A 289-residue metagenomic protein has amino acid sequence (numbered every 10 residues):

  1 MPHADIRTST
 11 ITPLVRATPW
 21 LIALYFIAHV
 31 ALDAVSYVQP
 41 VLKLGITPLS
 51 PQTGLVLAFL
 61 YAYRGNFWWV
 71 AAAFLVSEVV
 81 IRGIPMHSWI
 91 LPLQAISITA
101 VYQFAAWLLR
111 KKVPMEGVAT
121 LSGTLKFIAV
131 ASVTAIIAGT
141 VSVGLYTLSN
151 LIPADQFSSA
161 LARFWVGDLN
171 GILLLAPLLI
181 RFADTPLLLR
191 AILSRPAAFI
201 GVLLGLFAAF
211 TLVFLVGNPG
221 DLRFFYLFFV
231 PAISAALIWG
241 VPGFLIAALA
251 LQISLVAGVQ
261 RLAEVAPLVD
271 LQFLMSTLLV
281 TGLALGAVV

Functional and structural regions predicted by a protein language model:
P2-P48, Q52-I152, A176-L189, L193-L222 (+4 more regions): Short helix-perturbing small/polar motifs within transmembrane alpha-helices
F157-N170: Short aromatic-rich membrane-water interface segments that cap or initiate transmembrane helices in multi-pass membrane
